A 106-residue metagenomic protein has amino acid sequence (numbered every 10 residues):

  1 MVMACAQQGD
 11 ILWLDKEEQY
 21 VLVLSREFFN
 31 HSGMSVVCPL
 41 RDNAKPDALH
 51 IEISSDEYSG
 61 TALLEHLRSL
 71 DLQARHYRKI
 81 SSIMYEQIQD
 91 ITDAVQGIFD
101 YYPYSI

Functional and structural regions predicted by a protein language model:
M1-I106: Conserved functional hotspots at enzyme active or ligand-binding sites that engage polyanionic ligands
